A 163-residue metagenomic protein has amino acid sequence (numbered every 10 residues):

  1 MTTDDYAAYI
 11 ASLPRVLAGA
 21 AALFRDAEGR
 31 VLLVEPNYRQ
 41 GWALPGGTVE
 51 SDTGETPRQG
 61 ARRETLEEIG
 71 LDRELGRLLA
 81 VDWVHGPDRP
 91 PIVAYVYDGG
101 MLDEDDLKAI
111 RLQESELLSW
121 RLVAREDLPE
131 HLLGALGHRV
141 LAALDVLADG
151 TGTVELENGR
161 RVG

Functional and structural regions predicted by a protein language model:
M1-A21: Acidic, metal-coordinating catalytic segment for phosphate/diphosphate chemistry, firing primarily on the Nudix
R30-V31: Hydrophobic "anchor" residues
P36: Short loop/turn segments immediately following the C-termini of beta-strands
A43-G46: A short gly/proline-enriched turn/hairpin at secondary-structure junctions
V49-E74, D82-L136, V162: Unchanged
A142-G163: Charged phosphate-binding loop/patch that engages nucleotide di/tri-phosphates or the phosphate backbone of nucleic
